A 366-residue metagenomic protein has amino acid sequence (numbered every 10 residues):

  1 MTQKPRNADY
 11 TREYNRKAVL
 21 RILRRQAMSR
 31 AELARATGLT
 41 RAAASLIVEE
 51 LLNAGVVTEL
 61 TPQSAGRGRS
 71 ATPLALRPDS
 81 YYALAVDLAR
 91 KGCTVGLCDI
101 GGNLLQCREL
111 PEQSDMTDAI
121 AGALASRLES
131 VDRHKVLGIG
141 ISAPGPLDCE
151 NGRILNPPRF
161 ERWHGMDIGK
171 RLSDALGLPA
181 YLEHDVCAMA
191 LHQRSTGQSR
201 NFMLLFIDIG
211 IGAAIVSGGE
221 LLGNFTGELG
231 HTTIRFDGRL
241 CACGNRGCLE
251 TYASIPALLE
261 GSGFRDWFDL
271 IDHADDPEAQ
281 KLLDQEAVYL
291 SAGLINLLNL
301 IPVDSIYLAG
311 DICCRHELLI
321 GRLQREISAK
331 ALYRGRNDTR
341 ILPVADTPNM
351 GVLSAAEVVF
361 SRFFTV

Functional and structural regions predicted by a protein language model:
M1-P62, G66-K135, T196-G197, N245 (+1 more regions): ATP-binding/phosphotransfer module of carbohydrate and carboxylate kinases, centering on a glycine-rich
A83-D87, V136-G140, F202-F206, A214: Short glycine-aspartate micro-motif
D99, C149, V216: Short, acidic, Ser/Thr-enriched surface-loop or helix-capping motifs
L104-N201, L318-A329: Glycine-rich phosphate-binding loop and adjoining helix at the ATP-binding site of ATP-dependent phosphoryl-transfer
C107-E109, M116-T117, W163-H164, K170-P277: Glycine/GP-enriched mid-protein hinge/lid loop-to-helix segment characteristic of carbohydrate kinases
P144-L147, D208-G210, I312: Short glycine-rich anion-binding loops that position phosphate/pyrophosphate groups of nucleotides and phosphorylated
